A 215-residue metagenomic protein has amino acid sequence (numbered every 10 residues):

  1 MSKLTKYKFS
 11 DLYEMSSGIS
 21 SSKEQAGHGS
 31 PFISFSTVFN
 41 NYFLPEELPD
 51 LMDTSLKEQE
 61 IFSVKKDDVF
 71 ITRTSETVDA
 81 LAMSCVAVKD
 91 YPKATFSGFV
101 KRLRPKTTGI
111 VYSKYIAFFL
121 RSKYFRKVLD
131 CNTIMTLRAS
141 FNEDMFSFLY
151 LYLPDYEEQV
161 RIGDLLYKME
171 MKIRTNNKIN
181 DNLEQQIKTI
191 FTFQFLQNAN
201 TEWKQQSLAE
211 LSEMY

Functional and structural regions predicted by a protein language model:
M1-I19, F148-Y215: Non-catalytic DNA-recognition/assembly elements of restriction-modification systems
S2, K93-F99, T133-G163: A short glycine-rich beta-alpha junction/loop motif
S2-T5, P31, K93-A94, F118 (+2 more regions): Residues that recognize and position ribonucleotide moieties
K6-K23, S36-S75, A209-Y215: Sequence-specific dsDNA recognition surfaces
S22-G29, C131-T133: Short coil/turn segments at secondary-structure boundaries
S34-F35, E58-R121: A short beta-sheet element
S113-M145: Short, positively charged
